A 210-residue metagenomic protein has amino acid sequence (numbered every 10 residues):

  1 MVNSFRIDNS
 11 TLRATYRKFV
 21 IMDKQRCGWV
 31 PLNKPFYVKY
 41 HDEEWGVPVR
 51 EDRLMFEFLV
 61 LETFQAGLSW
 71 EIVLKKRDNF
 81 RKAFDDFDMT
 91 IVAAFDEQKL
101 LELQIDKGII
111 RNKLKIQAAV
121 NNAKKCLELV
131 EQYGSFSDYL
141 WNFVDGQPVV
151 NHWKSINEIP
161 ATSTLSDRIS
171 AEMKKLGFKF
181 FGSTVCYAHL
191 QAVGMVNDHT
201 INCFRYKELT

Functional and structural regions predicted by a protein language model:
M1-N3, M22: Accessible peptide chain termini
N3, D8-N9, Y16: Intrinsic-disorder-associated, low-complexity terminal segments enriched in Asp/Asn/His/Tyr and depleted of Lys/Arg
Y16-T210: HhH-family (HhH-GPD) DNA N-glycosylase catalytic core used in base-excision repair
